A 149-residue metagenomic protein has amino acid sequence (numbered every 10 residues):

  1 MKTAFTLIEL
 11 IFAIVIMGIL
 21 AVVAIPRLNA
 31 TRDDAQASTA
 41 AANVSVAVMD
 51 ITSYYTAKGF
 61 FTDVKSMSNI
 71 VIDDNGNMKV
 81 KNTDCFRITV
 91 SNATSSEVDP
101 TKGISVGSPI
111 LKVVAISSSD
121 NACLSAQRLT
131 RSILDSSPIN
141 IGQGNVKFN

Functional and structural regions predicted by a protein language model:
M1-L28: N-terminal single-pass transmembrane signal-anchor helix
M1-T3, D34, K65, I141: Generic structural signal for short, solvent-exposed loop/turn connectors between secondary structure elements
K2, E9, I51-T52, T83 (+1 more regions): Generic intrinsically disordered, low-complexity segments enriched for polar/acidic and small residues
L20, V46-A47, N140: Alpha-helical protein-protein interaction elements
A35-D63: Membrane-proximal N-terminal amphipathic helix
T56-N149: Periplasmic/extracellular, small/polar-rich flexible segments of pilin-like filament-forming proteins
